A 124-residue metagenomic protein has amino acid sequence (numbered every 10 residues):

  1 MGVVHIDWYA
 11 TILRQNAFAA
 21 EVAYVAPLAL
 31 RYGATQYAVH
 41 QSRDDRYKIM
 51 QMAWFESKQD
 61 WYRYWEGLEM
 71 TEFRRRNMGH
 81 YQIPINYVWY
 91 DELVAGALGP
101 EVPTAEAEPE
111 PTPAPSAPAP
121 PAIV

Functional and structural regions predicted by a protein language model:
M1-M50, W54-L68, I83-V124: Short S/T/G/P-rich N-terminal loop/turn motif that feeds into the first structured element of a domain
G79-H80: Conserved short loop/helix modules at catalytic or binding sites in compact beta-alpha or helix-hairpin-helix contexts
